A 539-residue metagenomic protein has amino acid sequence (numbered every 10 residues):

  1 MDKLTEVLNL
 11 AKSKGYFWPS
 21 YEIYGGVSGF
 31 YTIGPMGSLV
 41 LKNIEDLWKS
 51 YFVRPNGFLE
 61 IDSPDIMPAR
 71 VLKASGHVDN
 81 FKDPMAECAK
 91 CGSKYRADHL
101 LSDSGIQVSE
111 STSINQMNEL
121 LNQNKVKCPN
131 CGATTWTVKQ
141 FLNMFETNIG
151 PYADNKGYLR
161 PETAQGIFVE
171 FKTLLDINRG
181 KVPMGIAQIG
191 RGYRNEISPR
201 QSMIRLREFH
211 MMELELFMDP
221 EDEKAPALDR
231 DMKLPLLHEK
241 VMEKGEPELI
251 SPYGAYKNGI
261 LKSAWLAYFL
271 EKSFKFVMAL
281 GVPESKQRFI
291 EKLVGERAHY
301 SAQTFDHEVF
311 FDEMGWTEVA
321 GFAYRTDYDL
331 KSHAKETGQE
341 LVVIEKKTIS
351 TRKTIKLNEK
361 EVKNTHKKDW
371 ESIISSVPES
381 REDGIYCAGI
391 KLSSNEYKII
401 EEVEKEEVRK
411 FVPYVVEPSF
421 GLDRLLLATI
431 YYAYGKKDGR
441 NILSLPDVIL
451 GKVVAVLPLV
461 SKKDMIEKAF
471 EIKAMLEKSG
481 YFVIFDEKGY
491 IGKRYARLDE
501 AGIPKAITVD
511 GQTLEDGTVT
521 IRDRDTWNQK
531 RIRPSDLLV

Functional and structural regions predicted by a protein language model:
M1-V539: NTP/phosphate- and nucleic-acid-binding module
